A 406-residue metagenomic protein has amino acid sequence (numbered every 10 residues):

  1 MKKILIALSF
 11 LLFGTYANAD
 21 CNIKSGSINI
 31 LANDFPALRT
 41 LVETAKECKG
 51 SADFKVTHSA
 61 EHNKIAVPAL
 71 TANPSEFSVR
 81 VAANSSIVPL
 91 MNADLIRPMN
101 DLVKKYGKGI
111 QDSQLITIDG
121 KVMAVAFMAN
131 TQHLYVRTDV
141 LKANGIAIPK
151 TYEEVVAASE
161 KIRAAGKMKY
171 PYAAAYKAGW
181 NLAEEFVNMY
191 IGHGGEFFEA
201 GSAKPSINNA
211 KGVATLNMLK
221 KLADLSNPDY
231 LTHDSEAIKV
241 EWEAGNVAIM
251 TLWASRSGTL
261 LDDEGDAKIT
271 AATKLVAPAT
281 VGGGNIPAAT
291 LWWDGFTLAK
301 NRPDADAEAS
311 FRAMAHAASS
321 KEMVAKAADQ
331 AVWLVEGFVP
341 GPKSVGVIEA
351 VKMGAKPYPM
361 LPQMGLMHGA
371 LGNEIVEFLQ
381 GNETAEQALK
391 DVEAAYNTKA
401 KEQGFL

Functional and structural regions predicted by a protein language model:
K3-S9, N18-S86, L231, A267-T270 (+3 more regions): Conserved N-terminal structural module of periplasmic/extracytoplasmic solute-binding proteins
N22-S27, K142, V324, M353-L406: Conserved C-terminal helix/tail region of periplasmic/extracytoplasmic solute-binding proteins
V67-P68, S75-S78, Y106-L141, Y170 (+2 more regions): A structural signal for short loop-to-beta-strand junctions that line the ligand-binding cleft of periplasmic/secreted
N84-T131, A147, V156, E185 (+1 more regions): Hinge/lid segment of periplasmic solute-binding proteins
R97-I110, P171-K177, H193-A214, D263-T273 (+2 more regions): Short, solvent-exposed loop/beta-turn-alpha elements that line the ligand-binding surface or hinge of extracytoplasmic
M123, Q132, V156-K204, V247: Extracytoplasmic/periplasmic solute-binding protein
S159-E160, G201-L231: Glycine-centered hinge/linker elements that transmit conformational signals in sensory and ligand-binding systems
S255-T270, V281-N373, Q403-F405: C-terminal lobe and pocket-closing loops of periplasmic/extracytoplasmic Venus-flytrap solute-binding proteins
